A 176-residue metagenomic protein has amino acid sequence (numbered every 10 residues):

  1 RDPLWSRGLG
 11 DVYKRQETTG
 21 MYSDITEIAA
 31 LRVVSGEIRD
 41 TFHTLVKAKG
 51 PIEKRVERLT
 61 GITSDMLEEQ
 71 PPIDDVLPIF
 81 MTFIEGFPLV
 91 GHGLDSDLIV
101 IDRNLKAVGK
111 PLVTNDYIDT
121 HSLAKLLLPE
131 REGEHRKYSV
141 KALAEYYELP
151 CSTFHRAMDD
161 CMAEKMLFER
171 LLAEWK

Functional and structural regions predicted by a protein language model:
R1-Y13: Single conserved hydrophobic/aromatic residue that forms the stacking wall/gate of nucleotide- or nucleobase-binding
D11-N115, E130-H155: Conserved non-catalytic scaffold segment of RNase H-like nuclease domains
T18-G20, S122, A163: Short, glycine/acidic-enriched loop or turn micro-motifs at the edges of active sites
V113-K125: Conserved beta-strand -> loop -> alpha-helix junction used to position metal-binding or nucleic-acid-contacting
L123-L126, L143, L167: Generic recognition of well-ordered alpha-helical segments
R156-L167: Acidic, divalent-metal-coordinating active-site segment for phosphoryl/phosphodiester hydrolysis, typified by short
R170-K176: Mixed-charge, glycine-rich, non-catalytic linkers/tails in nucleic-acid processing enzymes
